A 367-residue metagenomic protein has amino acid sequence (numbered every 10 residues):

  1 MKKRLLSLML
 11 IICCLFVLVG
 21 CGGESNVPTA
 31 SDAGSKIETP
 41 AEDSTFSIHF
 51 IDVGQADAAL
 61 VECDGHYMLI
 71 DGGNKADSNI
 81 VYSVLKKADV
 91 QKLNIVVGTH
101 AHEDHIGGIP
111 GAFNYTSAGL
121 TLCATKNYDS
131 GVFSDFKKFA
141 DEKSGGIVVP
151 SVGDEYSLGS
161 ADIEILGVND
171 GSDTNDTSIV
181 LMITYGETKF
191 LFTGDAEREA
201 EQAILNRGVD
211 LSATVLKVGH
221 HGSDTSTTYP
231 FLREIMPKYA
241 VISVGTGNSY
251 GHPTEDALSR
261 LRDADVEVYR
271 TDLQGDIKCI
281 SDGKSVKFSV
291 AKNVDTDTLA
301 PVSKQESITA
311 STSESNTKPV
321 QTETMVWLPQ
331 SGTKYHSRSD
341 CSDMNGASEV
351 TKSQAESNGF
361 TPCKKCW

Functional and structural regions predicted by a protein language model:
M1-M9: Bacterial N-terminal signal peptides that target proteins for export
K2-K3, C14-K318, K364-K365: Non-globular, low-confidence helical/coil segments that flank catalytic cores
L10, V17, S337, G359-P362: Secretory pathway export signals and precursors
S44, G54-A56, T309-N345, S357: Extracytoplasmic/periplasm-facing segments of secreted or lipoprotein envelope proteins
C341, C363-C366: Short cysteine clusters
N345-V350, K365: Short acidic, glycine/serine/threonine-rich helix-capping segments at coil-helix boundaries
V350-P362: A short, charged, amphipathic alpha-helix used as a generic interaction element across diverse proteins
